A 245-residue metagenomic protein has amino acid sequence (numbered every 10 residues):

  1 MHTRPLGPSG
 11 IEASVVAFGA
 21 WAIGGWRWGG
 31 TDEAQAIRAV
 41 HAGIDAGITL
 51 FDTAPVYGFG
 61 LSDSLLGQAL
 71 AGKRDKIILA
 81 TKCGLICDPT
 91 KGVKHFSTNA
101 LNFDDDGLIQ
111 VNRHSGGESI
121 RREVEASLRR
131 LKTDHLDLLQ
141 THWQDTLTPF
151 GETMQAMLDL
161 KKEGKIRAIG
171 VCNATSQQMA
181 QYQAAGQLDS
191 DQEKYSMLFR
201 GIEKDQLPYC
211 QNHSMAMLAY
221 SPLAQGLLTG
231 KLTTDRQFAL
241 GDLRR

Functional and structural regions predicted by a protein language model:
M1-T81, L85-P89: N-terminal binding-site loop/beta-alpha segment at the start of enzyme catalytic domains that lines or forms
T3, Q144-R245: Beta/alpha (TIM)-barrel catalytic core signal, keyed to glycine-rich beta->alpha loops juxtaposed to Asp/Glu that bind
L6, F18, A36, F51 (+9 more regions): Conserved, mostly hydrophobic/aromatic
I11-V16, G47-T49, K73-I77, T133-D137 (+4 more regions): Short, well-ordered coil/turn segments that N-cap beta-strands
G30-G43, R113-L131, T175-Q181: Short, acidic/polar
V40, D63, G67, V124-L128 (+3 more regions): Generic structural signal for well-ordered alpha-helices, preferentially at hydrophobic/aromatic core positions
T90-F103, L232-L243: Short, flexible, mixed-charge acidic loops at enzyme active sites
N102-S115, R245: Short glycine/proline- and acidic residue-enriched helix-loop micro-motifs that form flexible lids or anion-recognition
